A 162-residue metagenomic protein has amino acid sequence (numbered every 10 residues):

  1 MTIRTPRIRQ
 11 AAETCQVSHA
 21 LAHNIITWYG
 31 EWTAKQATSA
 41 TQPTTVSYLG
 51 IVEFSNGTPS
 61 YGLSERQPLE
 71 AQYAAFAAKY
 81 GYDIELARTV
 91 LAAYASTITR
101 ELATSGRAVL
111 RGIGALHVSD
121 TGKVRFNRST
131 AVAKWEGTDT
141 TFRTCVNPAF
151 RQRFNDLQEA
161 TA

Functional and structural regions predicted by a protein language model:
M1-A162: Strongly charged
